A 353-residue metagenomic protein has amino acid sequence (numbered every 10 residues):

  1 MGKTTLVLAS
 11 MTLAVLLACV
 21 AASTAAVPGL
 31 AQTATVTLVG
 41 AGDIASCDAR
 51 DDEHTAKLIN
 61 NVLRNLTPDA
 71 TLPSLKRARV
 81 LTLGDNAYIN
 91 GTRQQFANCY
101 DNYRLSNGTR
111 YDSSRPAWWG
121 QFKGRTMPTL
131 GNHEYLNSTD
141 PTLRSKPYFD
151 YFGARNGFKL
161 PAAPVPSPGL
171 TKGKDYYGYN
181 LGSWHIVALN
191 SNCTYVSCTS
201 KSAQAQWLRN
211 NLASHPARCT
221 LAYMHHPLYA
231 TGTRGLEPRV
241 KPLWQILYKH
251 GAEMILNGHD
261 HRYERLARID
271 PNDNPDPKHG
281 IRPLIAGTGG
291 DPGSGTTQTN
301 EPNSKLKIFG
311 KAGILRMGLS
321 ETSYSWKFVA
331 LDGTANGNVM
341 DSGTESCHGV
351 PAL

Functional and structural regions predicted by a protein language model:
M1-M11: Bacterial N-terminal signal peptides that target proteins for export
A9-A22: Bacterial N-terminal signal peptides
A21-A31: Signal peptide processing junction and immediate N-terminal pro/mature segment of secreted/exported proteins
G29-N98, N210, A230-T231: N-terminal active-site segment of His-dependent metallophosphoesterases
D43, G84-D85, G131-N132, L189 (+2 more regions): Active-site glycine-centered loops adjacent to acidic/histidine catalytic or metal-binding residues that shape
N60, Y88-P216, R239-Y248, M254 (+2 more regions): Extended active-site neighborhood of metal-dependent phosphoesterases/phosphodiesterases
H215-G232: Short acidic, glycine-rich surface-loop motifs adjacent to enzyme active sites
N300-L353: A short C-terminal boundary segment appended to hydrolase-like catalytic domains
